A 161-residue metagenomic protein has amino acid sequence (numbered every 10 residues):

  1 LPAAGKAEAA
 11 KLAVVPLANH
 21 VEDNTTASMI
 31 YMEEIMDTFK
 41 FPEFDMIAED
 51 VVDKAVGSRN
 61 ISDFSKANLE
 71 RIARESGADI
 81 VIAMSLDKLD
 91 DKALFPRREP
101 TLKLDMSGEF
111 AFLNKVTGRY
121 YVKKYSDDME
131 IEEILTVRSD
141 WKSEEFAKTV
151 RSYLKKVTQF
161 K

Functional and structural regions predicted by a protein language model:
L1-A13, M29, I72-E75, D91 (+2 more regions): C-terminal/domain-edge helix-coil "capping" segments
E8-V14, H20-A83, T117-R119, Y153-K156: N-terminal segment of the mature soluble domain
N19-V21, D53-K54, L89-D91, E132-I134: A short, flexible beta-alpha/helix-coil linker loop
D23-N24, D91-R97: Extracytoplasmic/secreted cell-surface and envelope-processing proteins
